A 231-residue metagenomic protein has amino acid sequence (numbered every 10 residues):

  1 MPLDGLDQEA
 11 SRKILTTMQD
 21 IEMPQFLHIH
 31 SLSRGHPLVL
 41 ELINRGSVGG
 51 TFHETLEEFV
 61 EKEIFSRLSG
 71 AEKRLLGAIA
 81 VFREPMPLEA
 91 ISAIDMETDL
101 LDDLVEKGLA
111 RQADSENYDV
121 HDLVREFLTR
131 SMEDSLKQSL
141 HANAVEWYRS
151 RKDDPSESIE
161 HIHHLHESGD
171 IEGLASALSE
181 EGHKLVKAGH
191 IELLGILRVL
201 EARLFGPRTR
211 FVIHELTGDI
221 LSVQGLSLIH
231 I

Functional and structural regions predicted by a protein language model:
M1-G46, T55-F59: Alpha-helical sensor/transducer elements of the RecA-like P-loop NTPase core
L3, L32, H53, E57 (+4 more regions): Residue-level marker of regulatory loop/turn positions in helix-turn-helix DNA-binding domains and in histidine
Q25, I29, G35-I43, A71-L75 (+3 more regions): Residue-level detector of well-ordered alpha-helical segments, enriched for hydrophobic/aromatic packing positions
H30-V48, I79-R83, V105-L109, R125 (+2 more regions): Short, amphipathic alpha-helical segments that act as regulatory/interfacial helices in nucleotide-processing proteins
G46-S47, L100-D114, F127-S131, E180-P207: Long amphipathic alpha-helical scaffold regions
E58-S131, S139-A142: C-terminal boundary/linker of central alpha/beta nucleotide-binding cores
Q138-G225: Extended alpha-helical scaffolding segments used for macromolecular assembly and cargo binding
I229-I231: Conserved small/polar residues in nucleotide/adenosyl-binding loops
